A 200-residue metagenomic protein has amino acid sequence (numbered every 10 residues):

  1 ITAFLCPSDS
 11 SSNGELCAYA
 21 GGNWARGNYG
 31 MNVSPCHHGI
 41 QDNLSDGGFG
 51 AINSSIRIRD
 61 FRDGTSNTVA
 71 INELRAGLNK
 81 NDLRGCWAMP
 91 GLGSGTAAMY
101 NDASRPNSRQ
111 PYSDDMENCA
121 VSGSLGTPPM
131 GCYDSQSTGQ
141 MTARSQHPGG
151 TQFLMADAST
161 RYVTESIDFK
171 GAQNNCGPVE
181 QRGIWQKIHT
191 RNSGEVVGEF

Functional and structural regions predicted by a protein language model:
I1-S11, L16: Extended catalytic-interface subdomain
L16-W24: Short cysteine/histidine-rich zinc-coordinating motifs and their immediately flanking basic loops
N23, G27-F200: Hydrophobic alpha-helical interface faces used for helix-helix packing
